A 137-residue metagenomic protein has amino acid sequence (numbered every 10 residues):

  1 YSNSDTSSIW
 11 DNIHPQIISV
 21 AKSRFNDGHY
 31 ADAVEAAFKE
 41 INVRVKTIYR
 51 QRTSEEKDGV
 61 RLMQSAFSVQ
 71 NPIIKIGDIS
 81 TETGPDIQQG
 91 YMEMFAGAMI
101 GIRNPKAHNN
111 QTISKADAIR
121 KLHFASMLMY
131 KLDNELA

Functional and structural regions predicted by a protein language model:
Y1-M94, A98, Q111-A116, N134-A137: Amphipathic alpha-helical interface elements
A107-H108: Histidine-centered active-site/metal-ligand motif
K121-E135: Structured adenosyl-cofactor binding patch, chiefly the S-adenosyl-L-methionine
